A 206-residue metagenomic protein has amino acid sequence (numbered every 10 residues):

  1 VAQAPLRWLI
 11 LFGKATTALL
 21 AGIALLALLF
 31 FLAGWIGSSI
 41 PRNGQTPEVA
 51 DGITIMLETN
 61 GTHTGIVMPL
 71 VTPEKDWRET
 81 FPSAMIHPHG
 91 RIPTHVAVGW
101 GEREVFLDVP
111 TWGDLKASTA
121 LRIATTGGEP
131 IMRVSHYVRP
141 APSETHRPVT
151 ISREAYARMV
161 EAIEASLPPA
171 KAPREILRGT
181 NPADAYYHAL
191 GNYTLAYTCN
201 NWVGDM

Functional and structural regions predicted by a protein language model:
V1-L11: N-terminal Lys/Arg-rich, disordered targeting/topogenic segments
L11, A15, Q45, T111 (+2 more regions): Generic signal for short, ordered secondary-structure residues within or immediately flanking folded domains
K14-W35: Hydrophobic membrane-insertion alpha-helices, especially the h-region of bacterial N-terminal signal peptides
W35-I53, N60: Alpha-helical transmembrane signal-anchor/signal-peptide segments
G44, L57-T150: Glycine-rich catalytic cores of cysteine/serine-nucleophile enzymes that process amide/ester linkages in cell-envelope
Y137-D205: Active-site nucleophile-His-acid catalytic modules used for acyl/amide transfer and hydrolysis across diverse enzymes
